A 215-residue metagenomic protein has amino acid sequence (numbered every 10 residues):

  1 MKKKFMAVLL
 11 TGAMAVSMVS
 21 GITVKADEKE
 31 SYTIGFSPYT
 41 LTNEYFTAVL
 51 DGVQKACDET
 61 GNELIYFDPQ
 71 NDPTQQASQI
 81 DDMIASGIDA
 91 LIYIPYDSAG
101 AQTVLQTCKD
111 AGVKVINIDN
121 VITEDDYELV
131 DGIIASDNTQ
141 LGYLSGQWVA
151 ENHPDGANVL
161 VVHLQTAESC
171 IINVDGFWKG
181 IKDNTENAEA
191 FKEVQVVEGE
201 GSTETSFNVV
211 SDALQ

Functional and structural regions predicted by a protein language model:
K2-V8, M14, K25-Q215: A residue-level marker of the well-folded mature domains of exported/periplasmic proteins
